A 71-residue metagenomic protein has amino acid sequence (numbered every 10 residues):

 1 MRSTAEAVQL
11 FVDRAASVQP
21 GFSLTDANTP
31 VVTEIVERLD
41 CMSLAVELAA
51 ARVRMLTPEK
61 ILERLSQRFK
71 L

Functional and structural regions predicted by a protein language model:
M1-L71: Aliphatic-rich helical/repeat scaffold segments used for oligomerization and domain docking
